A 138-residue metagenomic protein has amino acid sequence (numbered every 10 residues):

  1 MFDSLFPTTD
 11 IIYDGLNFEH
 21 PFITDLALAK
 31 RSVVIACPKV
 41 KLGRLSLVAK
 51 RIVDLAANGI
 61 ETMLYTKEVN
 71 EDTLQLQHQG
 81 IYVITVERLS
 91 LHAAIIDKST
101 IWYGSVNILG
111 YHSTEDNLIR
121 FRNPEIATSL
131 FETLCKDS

Functional and structural regions predicted by a protein language model:
M1-S138: PLD/PLD-like phosphodiesterase catalytic module centered on the HKD motif
